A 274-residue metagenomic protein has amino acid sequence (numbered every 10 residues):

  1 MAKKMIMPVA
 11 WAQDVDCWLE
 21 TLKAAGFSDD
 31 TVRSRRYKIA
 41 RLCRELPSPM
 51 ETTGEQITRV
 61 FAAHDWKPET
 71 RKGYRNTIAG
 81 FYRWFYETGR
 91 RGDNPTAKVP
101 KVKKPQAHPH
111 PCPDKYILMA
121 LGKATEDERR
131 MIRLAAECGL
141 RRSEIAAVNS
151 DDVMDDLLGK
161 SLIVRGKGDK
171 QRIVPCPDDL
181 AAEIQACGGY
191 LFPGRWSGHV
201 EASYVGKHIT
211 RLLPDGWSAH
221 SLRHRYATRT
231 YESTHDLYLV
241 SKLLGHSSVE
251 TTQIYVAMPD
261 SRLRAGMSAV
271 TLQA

Functional and structural regions predicted by a protein language model:
M1-M7, V270-A274: C-terminal secondary-structure termini that scaffold catalytic or DNA-interacting sites
A2-K3, D16-H108: N-terminal core-binding DNA-recognition domain of tyrosine recombinases/integrases
M5, G168, L244, V249-A269: Catalytic-site neighborhood detector that most strongly recognizes the C-terminal catalytic loop/helix of tyrosine
R91, K103-M119, G168-D179, L191: DNA breakage-rejoining catalytic core of tyrosine-based enzymes
R91, Q106, C112-R142, A146 (+1 more regions): Basic, Lys/Arg- and aromatic-enriched nucleic-acid-binding interface segment
R133, E137, R225-S247, I254: C-terminal catalytic core of tyrosine-transesterase DNA break-rejoin enzymes
A147-I184: Conserved tyrosine-mediated DNA breakage-rejoining catalytic core shared by Y-recombinases
P177-G216, H220: Active-site/catalytic core of tyrosine-dependent DNA strand-transfer enzymes
